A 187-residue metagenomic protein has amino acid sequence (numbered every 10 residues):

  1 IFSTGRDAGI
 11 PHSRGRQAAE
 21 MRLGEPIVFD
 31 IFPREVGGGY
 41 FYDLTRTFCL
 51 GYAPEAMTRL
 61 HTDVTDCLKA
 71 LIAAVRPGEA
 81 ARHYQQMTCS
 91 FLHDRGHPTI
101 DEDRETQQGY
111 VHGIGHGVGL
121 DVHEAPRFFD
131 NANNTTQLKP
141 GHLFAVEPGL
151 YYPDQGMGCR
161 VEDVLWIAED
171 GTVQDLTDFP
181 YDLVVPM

Functional and structural regions predicted by a protein language model:
I1-M187: Active-site neighborhoods and metal-handling regions in enzymes and metal-associated proteins
